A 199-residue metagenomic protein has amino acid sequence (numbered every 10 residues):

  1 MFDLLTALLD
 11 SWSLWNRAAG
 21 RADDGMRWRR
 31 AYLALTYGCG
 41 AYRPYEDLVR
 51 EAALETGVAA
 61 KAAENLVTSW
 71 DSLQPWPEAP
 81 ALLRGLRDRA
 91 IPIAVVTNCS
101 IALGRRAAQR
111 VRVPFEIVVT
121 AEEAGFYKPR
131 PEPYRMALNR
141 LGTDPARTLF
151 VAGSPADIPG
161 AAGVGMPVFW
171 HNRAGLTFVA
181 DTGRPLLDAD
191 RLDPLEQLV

Functional and structural regions predicted by a protein language model:
M1-P77, A81: N-terminal helical cap/lid subdomain that shapes the substrate entry/recognition surface in HAD-like hydrolases
R84-R87, I91, V96, S100-V199: Asp-based, Mg2+/Mn2+-dependent phosphohydrolase catalytic module
